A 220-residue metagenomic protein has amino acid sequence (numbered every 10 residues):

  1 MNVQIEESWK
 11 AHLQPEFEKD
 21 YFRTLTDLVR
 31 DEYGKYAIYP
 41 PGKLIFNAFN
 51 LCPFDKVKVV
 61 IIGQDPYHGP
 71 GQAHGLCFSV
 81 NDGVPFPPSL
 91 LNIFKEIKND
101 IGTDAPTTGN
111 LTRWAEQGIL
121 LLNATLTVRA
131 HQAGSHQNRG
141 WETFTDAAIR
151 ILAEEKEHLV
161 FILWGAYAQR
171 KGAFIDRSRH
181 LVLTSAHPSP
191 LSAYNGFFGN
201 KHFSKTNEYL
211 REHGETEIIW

Functional and structural regions predicted by a protein language model:
M1-L13: Generic N-terminal amphipathic, Lys/Arg-enriched alpha-helix
V3, P15-L163, A168-R170, I175 (+4 more regions): A polyanion-binding, active-site-adjacent surface
N195-F197: A non-catalytic structural micro-motif
